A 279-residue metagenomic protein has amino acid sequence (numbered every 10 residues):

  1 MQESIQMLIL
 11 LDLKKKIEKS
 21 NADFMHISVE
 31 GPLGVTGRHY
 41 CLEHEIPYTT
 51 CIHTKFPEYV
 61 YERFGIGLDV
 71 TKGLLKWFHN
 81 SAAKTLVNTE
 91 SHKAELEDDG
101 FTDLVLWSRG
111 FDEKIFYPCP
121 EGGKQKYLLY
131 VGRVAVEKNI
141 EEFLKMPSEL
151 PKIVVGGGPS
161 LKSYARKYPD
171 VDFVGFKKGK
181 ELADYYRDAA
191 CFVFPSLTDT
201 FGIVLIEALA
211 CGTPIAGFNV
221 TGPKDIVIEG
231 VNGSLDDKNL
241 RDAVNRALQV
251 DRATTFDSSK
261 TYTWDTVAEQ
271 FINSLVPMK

Functional and structural regions predicted by a protein language model:
I17, K177, D184-A189, F271: Short alpha-helical donor nucleotide-sugar binding micro-motif in glycosyltransferases
K72-P118: Donor nucleotide-sugar binding/catalytic pocket of nucleotide-sugar-dependent glycosyltransferases
F111-K126, K162-S163: Acidic anion/phosphate-binding donor-loop and adjacent secondary structure in glycosyltransferase catalytic cores
P120-V155: Conserved donor-binding/catalytic core segment of Leloir-type glycosyltransferases
K162-K180: Nucleotide-activated donor-binding/catalytic signature segment of Leloir-type glycosyltransferases, i.e., the conserved
L197: Aromatic "clamp/platform" in nucleotide-sugar-dependent glycosyltransferases that forms part of the donor/acceptor
P214-G217: Short hydrophobic beta-strand element within catalytic cores of glycosyltransferases and related nucleotide-activated
K238, Q249-P277: A charged, aromatic-enriched C-terminal amphipathic alpha-helix characteristic of glycosyltransferases across folds
